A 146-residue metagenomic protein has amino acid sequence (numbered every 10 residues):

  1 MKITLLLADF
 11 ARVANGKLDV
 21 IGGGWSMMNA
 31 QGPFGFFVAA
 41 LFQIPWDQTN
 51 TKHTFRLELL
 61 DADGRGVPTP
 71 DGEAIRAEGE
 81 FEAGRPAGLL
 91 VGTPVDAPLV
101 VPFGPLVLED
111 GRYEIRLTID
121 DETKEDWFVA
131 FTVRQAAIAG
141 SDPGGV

Functional and structural regions predicted by a protein language model:
K2-D110, E114-I119, T123-V146: Contiguous segments within soluble domain cores/interaction surfaces
